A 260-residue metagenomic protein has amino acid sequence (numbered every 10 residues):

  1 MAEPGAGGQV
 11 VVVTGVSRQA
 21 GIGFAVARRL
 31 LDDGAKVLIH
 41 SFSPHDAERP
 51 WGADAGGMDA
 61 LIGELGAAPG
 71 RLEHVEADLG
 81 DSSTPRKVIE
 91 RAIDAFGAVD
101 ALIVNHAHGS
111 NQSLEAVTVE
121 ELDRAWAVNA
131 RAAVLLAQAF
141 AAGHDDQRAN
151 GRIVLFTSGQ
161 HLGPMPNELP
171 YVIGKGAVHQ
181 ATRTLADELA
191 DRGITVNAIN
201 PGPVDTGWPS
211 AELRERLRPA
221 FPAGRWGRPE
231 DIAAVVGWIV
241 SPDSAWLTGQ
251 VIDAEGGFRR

Functional and structural regions predicted by a protein language model:
M1-F96, G109-Q112: Short-chain dehydrogenase/reductase
N105-S110, G256: Conserved NAD(P)H cofactor-binding loop of Rossmann-fold oxidoreductase domains
S113-L114, E121-D123, L217: Substrate-binding pocket helix/loop in short-chain dehydrogenase/reductase
V117, P164-V172, T184: Active-site loop-to-helix junction immediately N-terminal to the catalytic Tyr of the SDR YXXXK motif in Rossmann-fold
A137, G174, T182: Active-site helix of classical SDR
G163, E215, P219-A220, G237 (+1 more regions): Short C-terminal tail/terminal secondary-structure segment of NAD(P)H-dependent dehydrogenase/reductase domains
A190, T195, L247-G249: Short, small/polar-rich loop/turn modules that mediate ligand/substrate recognition or access, typified
